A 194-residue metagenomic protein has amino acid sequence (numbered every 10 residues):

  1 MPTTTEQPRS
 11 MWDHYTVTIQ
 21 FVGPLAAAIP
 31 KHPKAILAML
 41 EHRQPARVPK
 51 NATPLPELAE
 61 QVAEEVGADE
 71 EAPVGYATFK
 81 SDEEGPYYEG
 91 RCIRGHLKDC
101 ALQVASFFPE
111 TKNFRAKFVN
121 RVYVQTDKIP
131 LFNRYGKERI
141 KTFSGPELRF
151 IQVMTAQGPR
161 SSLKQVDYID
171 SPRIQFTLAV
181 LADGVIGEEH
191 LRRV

Functional and structural regions predicted by a protein language model:
M1-V194: RNA-interacting cores
